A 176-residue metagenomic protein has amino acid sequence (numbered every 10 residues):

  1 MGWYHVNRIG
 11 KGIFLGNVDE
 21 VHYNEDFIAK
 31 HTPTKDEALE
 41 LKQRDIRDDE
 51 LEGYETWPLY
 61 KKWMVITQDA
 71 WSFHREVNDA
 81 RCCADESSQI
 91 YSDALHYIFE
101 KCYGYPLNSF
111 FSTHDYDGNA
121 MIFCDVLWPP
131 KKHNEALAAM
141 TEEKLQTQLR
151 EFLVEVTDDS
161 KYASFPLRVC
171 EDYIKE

Functional and structural regions predicted by a protein language model:
M1-T147, E151-D159, I174-E176: Acidic (Asp/Glu-rich) sequence patches and key acidic residues that form negatively charged surfaces used
S160-S164: Short helix-terminating capping/connector loops at secondary-structure junctions
L167-C170: Glycine-rich, aromatic-bearing surface loops/beta-hairpins
